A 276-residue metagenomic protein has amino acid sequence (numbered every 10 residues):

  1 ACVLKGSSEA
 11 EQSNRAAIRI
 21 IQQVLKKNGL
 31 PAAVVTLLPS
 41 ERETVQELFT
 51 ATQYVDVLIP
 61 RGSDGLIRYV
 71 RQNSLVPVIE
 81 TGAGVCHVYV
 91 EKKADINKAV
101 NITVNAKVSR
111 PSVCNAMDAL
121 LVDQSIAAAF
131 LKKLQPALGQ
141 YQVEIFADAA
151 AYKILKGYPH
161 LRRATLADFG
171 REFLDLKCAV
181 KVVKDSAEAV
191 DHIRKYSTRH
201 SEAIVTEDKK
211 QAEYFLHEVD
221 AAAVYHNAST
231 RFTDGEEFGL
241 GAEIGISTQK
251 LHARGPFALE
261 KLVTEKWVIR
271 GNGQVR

Functional and structural regions predicted by a protein language model:
A1-K93, N97: Rossmann-like NAD(P) dinucleotide-binding subdomain of oxidoreductase/dehydrogenase enzymes
E9-N14, K153-I154, T233: Short, small-residue-enriched loops and turns at beta-alpha junctions that line or gate enzyme active sites
S13, A17, S40, T44 (+13 more regions): General structural feature for long, well-ordered alpha-helical segments within catalytic domains of soluble enzymes
G29-V35, P111-A116, Q142-A150, S201-V205 (+1 more regions): Flexible, glycine/charged-enriched surface loops at secondary-structure junctions
L38, L58-I59, E144-D148, K181-K184 (+1 more regions): Short, hydrophobic beta-strand segments that form beta-sheet elements in well-ordered domains
Y54, S74, Y141, V219-D220 (+1 more regions): Short, structured coil segments at secondary-structure junctions
I67-D175, H226: ALDH superfamily catalytic-core signature
T165-R276: Conserved C-terminal structural/oligomerization subdomain of aldehyde/semialdehyde dehydrogenase
